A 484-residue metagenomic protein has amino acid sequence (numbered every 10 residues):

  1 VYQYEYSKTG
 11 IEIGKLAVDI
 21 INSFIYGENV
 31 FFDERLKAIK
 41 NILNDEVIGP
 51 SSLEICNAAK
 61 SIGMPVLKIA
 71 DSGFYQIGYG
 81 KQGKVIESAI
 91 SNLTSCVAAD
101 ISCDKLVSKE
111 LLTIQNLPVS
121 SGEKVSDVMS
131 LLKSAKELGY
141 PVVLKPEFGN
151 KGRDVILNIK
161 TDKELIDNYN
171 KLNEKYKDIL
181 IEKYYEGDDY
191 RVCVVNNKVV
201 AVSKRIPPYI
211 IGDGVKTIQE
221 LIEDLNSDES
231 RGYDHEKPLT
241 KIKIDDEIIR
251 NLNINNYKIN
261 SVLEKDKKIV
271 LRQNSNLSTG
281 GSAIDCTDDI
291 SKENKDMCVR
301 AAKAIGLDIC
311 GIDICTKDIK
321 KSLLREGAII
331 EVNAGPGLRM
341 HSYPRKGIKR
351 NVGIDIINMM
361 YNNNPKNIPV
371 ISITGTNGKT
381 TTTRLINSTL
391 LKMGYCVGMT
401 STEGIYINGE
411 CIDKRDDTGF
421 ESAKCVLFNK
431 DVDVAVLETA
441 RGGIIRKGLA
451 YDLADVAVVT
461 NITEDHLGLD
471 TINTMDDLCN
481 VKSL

Functional and structural regions predicted by a protein language model:
V1-I62, K198-A201, I206-E220, E247 (+1 more regions): ATP-dependent carboxylate activation and anion-phosphoryl transfer catalytic cores that bind Mg-ATP to form
Y2-K133, E137, N150: Conserved N-proximal alpha/beta basic substrate-recognition cap immediately N-terminal to, or forming the N-lobe
A59, D313, T400, E438 (+1 more regions): Residue-level signal for inorganic ion chemistry
K84-K243, K292: Active-site nucleotide/adenylate-binding loops and adjacent lid/helix of ATP-dependent enzymes
I86-L93, S108, T113-I114, M399-N408 (+1 more regions): Gly-rich Lys/Arg/Thr-decorated short loops/hinges at beta-loop-alpha junctions or inter-strand turns that position
L221-S282: Extended, charge-rich helix/loop segments that form flexible, surface "patches" used to engage negatively charged
N363-G404: Walker A (P-loop) phosphate-binding motif
C411-L484: Flexible active-site lid/hinge loop adjacent to a nucleotide/diphosphate and Mg2+-phosphate binding pocket
